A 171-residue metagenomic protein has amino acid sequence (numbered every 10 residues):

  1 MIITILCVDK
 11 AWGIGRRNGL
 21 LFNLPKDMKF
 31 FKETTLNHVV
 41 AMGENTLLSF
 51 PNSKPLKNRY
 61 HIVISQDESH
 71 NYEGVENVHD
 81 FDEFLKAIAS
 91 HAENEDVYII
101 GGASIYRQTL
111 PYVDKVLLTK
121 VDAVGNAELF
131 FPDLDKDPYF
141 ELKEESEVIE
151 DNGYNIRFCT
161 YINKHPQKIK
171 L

Functional and structural regions predicted by a protein language model:
M1-L171: Enzymes that bind and transform nitrogen-containing heteroaromatic metabolites
